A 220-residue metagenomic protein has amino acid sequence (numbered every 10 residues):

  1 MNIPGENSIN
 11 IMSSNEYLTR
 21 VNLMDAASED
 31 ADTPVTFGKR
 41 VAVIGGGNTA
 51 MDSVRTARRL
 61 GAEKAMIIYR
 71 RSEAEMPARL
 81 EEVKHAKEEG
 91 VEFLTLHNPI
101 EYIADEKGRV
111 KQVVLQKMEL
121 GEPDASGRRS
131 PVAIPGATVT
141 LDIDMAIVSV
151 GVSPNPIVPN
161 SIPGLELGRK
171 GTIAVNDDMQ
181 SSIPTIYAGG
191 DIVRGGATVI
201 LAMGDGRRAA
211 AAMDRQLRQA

Functional and structural regions predicted by a protein language model:
N7-G38, P123-G196: FAD-site-proximal beta/loop scaffold in flavoenzymes
M12, E92-L94, V114, Y187: General small-molecule cofactor/ligand-binding pocket signal
A27-G61: Rossmann-like NAD(P)H-binding beta-loop-alpha module
G46, Y69-S72, D191: Cofactor-binding loop segments of dinucleotide-utilizing enzymes, especially the Rossmann-like FAD- and NAD(P)+-binding
S53, I192-A220: A conserved FAD-binding loop/helix module that cradles the flavin
V54-E101, A220: Rossmann-like dinucleotide-binding cores of NAD(P)H-dependent redox enzymes
L96-R109, K117-E122: A conserved short coil-to-beta-strand element within the FAD-binding core of flavoproteins
